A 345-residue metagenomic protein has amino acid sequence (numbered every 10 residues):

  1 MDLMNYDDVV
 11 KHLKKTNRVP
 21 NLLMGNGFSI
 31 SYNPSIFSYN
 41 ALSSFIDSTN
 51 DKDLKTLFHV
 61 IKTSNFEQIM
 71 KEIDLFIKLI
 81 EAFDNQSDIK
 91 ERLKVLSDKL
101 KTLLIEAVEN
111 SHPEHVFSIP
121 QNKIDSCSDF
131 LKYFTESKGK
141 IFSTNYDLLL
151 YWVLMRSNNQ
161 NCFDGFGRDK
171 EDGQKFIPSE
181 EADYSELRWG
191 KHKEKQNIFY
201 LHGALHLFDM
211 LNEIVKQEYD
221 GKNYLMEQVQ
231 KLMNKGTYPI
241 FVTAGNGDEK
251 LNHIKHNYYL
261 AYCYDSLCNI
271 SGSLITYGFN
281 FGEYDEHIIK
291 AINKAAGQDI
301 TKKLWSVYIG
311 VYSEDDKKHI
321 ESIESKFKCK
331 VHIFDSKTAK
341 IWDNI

Functional and structural regions predicted by a protein language model:
M1-K140, T144-W152, N159-N161: Gly/serine-rich nucleotide phosphate-binding loop at the start of the catalytic core of nucleotide/ADP-ribose-handling
M1-L22, F28-Y32, K250, K255-I345: SIR2/sirtuin-family catalytic core signature
I30, P34, L207, V242-A244 (+1 more regions): Generic structural "secondary-structure junction" signal
I36-N50, N158-G165, Y219-D220, E283 (+1 more regions): Compositionally biased, low-complexity linear motifs
K52-T56, Q174-L187, K302-H319: Short, flexible loop segments at boundaries between secondary-structure elements
I61-D84, K90, Y133-N246, I254-K255: Extended, H/D-rich, highly charged conserved domains that either
L100-S111, K235-G247: Short, basic/glycine-rich phosphate-binding loops at helix/coil junctions that contact nucleotide phosphates
H112-N122, E171-Q174, N246-I254, F279: Surface-exposed cleft-lining segments at the edges of enzyme active sites
